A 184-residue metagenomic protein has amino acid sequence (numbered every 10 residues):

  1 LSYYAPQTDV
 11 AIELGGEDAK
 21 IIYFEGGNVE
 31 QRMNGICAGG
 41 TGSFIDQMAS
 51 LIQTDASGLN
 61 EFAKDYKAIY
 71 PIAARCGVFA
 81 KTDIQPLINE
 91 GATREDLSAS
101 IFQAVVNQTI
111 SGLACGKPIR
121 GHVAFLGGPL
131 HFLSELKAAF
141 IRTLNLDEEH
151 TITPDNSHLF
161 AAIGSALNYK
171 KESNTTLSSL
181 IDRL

Functional and structural regions predicted by a protein language model:
L1-I12, K20-E30, I110, A114-C115 (+1 more regions): Conserved phosphate-binding catalytic cores of ATP/NTP-utilizing and phosphoryl-transfer enzymes
Y4, G26-A68, L167-K171: Glycine-rich phosphate-binding loop plus the immediately following alpha-helix
I12-G16, R32-G40, S100-F102, L130 (+1 more regions): Active-site nucleophile and cofactor-binding loops and adjacent substrate-binding regions of central metabolic enzymes
I45-Q47, T153-L184: Glycine-rich phosphate-binding/hydrolytic loop that grips phosphoryl groups
D55-P86, S178-R183: Internal, active-site/partner-interface "lid" segment
A80-S111: Adenine-nucleotide phosphate-binding core of ATP-dependent small-molecule kinases
A114-T143, P154-H158: Glycine-rich phosphate-binding loops at beta-strand->alpha-helix junctions
